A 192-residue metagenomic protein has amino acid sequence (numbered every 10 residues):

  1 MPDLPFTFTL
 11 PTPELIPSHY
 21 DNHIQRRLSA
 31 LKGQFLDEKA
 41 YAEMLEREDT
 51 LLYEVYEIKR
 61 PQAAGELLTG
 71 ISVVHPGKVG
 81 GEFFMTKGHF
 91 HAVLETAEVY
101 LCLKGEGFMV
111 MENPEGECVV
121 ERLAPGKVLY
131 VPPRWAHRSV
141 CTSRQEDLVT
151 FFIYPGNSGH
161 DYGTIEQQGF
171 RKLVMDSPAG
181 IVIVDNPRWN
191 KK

Functional and structural regions predicted by a protein language model:
M1-L15: N-terminal capping/interface segment
P17-E121, V140-K192: Active-site region of the double-stranded beta-helix
P114, R134-W135: Short beta->alpha connector loops
Y130, A136-R138: Hydrophobic beta-strand signal
